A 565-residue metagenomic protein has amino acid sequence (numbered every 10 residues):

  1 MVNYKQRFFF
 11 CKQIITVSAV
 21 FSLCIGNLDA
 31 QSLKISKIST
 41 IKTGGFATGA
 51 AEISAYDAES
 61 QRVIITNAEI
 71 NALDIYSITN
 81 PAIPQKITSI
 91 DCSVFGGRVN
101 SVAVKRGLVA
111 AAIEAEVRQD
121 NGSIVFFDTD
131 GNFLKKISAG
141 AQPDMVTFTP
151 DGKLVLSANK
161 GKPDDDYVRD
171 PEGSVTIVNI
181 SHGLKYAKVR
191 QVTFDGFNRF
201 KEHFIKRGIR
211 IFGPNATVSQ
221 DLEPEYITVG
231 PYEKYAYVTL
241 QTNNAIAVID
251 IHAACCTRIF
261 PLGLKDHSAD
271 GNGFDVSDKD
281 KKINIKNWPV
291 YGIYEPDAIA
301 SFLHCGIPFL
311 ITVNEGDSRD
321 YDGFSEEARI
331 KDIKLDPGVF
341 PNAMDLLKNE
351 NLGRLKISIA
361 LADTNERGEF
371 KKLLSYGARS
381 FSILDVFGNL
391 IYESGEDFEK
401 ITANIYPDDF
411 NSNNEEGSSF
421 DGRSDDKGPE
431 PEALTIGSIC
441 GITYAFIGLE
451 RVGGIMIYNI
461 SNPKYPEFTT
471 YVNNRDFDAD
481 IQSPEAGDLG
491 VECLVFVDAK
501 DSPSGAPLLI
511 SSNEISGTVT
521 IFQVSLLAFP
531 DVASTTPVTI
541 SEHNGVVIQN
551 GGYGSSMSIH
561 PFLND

Functional and structural regions predicted by a protein language model:
M1, C24-G26, S54, I510: Intrinsic disorder/low-complexity signature
M1-C11: N-terminal secretory signal peptides that target proteins for export/translocation
K5-Q6, S22, I75: Generic alpha-helical structural signal
F10-C11, S22, F46, G122: Residues at the start of alpha-helices and the adjacent loop-to-helix junctions
K12-G26: Bacterial N-terminal signal peptides
Q31-D565: Sequence/structural signature of beta-propeller domains
